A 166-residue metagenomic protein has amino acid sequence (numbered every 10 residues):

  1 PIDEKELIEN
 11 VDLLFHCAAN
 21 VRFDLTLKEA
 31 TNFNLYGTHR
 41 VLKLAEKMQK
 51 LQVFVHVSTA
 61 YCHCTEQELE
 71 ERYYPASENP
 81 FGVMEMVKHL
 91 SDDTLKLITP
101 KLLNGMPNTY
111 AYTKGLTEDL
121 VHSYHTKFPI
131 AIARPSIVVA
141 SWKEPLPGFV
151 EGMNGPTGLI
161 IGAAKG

Functional and structural regions predicted by a protein language model:
P1-I2, K96-L97, E118: A generic local structural motif
P1-L13: Conserved Rossmann-fold cofactor-binding substructure of NAD(P)-dependent oxidoreductases
I2-K5, N20, L44, V121: Short, flexible, glycine/charge-rich loop motifs used to bind or transfer phosphoryl groups or to couple energy/partner
D12-A19, I161-K165: Amphipathic, well-packed alpha-helical segments that form the structural scaffold of globular domains
L13-C17, D24-N32, Y36-Y112, S123 (+2 more regions): Conserved Rossmann-fold NAD(P)-dependent oxidoreductase catalytic core, especially the SDR/UDP-sugar
L146-G166: C-terminal beta-strand-loop-alpha-helix "lid" module of Rossmann-like NAD(P)-dependent dehydrogenases
